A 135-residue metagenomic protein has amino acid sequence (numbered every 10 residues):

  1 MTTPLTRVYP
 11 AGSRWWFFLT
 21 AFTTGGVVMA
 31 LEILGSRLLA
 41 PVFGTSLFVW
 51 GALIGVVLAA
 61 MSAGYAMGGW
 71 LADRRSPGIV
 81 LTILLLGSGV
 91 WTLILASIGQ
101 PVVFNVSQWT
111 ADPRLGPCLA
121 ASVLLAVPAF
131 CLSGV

Functional and structural regions predicted by a protein language model:
M1-V135: Alpha-helical transmembrane segments of multi-pass membrane proteins
